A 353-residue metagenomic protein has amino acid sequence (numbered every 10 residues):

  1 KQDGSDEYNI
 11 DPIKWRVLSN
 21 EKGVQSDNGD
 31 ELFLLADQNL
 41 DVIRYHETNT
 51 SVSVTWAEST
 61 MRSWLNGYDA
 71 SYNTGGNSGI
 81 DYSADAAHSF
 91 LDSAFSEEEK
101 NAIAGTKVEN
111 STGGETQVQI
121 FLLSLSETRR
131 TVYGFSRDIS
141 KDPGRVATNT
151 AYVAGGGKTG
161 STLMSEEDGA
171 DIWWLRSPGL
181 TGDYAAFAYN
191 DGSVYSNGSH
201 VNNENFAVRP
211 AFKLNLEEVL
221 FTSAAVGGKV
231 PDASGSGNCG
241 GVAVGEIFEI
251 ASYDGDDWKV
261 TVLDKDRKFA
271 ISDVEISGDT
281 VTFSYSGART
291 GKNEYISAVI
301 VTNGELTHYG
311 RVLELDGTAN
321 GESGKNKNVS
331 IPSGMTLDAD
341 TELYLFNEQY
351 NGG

Functional and structural regions predicted by a protein language model:
K1-L337, N347-Y350: Collagenous Gly-X-Y triple-helix signature in extracellular proteins
D340-Y344: Short, conserved beta-strand segments of beta-strand-rich sandwich/propeller modules, principally
